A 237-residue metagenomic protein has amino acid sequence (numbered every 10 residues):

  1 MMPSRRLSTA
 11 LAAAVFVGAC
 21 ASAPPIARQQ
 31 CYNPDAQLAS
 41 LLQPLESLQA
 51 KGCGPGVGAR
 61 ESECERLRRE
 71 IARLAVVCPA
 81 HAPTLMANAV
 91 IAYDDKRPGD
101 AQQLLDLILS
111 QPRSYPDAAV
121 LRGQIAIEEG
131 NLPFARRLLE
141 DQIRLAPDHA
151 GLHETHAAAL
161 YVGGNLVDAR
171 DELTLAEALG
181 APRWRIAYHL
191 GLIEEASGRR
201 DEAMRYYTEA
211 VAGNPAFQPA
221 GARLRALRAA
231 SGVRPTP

Functional and structural regions predicted by a protein language model:
M1-C20: Sec-dependent bacterial lipoprotein signal peptides
C20-P83: N-terminal leader/linker segments that initiate helical-solenoid repeat arrays
P34, A82-P83, Y115-D117, A150-G151 (+2 more regions): Helix-start (N-cap) detector for alpha-helical repeat units in TPR-like alpha-solenoids, especially tetratricopeptide
A59-R69, D94-L107, E128-D141, G163-L175 (+2 more regions): Structural signature of tandem alpha-helical TPR/SEL1-like repeats, specifically the intra-repeat loop/turn
V77, S110-Q111, L145, A178-L179 (+1 more regions): Structural marker of alpha-solenoid helical repeat scaffolds
L192-E195, Q218-P235: TPR/TPR-like alpha-solenoid helical repeat scaffolds
